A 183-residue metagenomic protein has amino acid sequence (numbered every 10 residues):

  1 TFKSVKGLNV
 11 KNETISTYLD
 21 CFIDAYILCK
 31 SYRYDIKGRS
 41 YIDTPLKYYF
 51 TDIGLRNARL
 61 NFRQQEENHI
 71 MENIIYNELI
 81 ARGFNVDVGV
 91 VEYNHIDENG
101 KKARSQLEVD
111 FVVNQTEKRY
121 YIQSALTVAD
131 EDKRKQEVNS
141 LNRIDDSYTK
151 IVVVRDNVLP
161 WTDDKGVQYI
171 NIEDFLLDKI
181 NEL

Functional and structural regions predicted by a protein language model:
T1-R119: Accessory nucleic acid-recognition modules appended to NTPase machines
Y49, I122, I151-V153, Q168-I170: Hydrophobic/aromatic beta-strand patches that form the interior of the parallel beta-sheet core in alpha/beta enzyme
D52, V90, A125, V154-D156 (+1 more regions): Residues at the C-termini of beta-strands that transition into short coil/loop
Q64-Q65, Q136-E137, K165-Q168: Short, glycine/charged-enriched secondary-structure capping and boundary segments
N85, T149, G166-Q168: Conserved beta-strand segments of alpha/beta enzyme cores
N114, R119-D130, E137: Active-site ExK catalytic segment of metal-dependent nucleases
V128-N157, D163: Basic, amphipathic alpha-helical patches used to engage nucleic acids or provide basic targeting signals, exemplified
D156-L183: Domain-level recognition of nuclease-like catalytic cores that cleave nucleotide substrates
